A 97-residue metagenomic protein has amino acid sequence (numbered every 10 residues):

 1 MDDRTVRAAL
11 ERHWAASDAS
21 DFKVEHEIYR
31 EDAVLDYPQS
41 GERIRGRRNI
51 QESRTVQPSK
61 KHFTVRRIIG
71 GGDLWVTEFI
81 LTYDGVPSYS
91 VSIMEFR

Functional and structural regions predicted by a protein language model:
D2-S20: Short, aromatic-enriched amphipathic alpha-helices that serve as compact interaction elements
D3-R4, F22-D73: A solvent-exposed, acidic/Ser-Thr-rich amphipathic alpha-helical stretch
L10-E11, A19, D36, F63 (+1 more regions): Residues at structural and domain junctions
K61-F63, V86-S92: Short, surface-exposed coil-to-beta transition loops
L74-V76, V91: Structural motif
T77-D84: Short beta-strand segments that buttress and anchor functional surface loops
I93-R97: Short, intrinsically disordered, charge-balanced linker/junction segments flanking boundaries in proteins
